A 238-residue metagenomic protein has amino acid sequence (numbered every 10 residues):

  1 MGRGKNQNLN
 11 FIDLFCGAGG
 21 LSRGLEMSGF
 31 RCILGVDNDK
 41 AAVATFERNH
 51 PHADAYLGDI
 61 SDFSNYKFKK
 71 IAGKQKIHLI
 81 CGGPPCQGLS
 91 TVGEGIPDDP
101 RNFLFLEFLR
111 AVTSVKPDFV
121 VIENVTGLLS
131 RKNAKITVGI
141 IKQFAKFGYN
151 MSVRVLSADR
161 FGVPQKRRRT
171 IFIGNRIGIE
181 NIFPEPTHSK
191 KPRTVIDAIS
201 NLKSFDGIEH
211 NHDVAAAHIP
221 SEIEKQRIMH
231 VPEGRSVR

Functional and structural regions predicted by a protein language model:
M1-I12, C16-C32, Q143-K146, R169-R238: S-adenosyl-L-methionine-dependent DNA methyltransferase catalytic core
G2-K116, T126-S130, K135-V138, A145: Core alpha/beta nucleotide-donor-binding catalytic domains of modification enzymes
D59-D62, V155-D159: Conserved acidic residues
F119-V125, R154: Short beta-strands and strand-loop turn motifs
R131, F161-V163: Flexible, glycine-rich beta-alpha linker
I136-S157, N175-I177: Charged, glycine-enriched surface loops/patches that mediate electrostatic binding to polyanionic ligands
Q165-R167: Short, solvent-exposed loop/turn segments at the edges of secondary structure
